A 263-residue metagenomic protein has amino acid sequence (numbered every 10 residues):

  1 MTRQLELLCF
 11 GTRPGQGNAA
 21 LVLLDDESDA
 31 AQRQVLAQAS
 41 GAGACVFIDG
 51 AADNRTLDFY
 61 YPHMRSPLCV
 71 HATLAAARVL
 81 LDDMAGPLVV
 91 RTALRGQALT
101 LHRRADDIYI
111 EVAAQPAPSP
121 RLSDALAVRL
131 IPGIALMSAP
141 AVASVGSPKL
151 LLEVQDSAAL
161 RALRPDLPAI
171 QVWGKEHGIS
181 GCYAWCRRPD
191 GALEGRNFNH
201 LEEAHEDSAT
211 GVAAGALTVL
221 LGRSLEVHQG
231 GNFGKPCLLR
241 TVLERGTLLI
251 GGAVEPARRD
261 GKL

Functional and structural regions predicted by a protein language model:
T2-V46: Intrinsically disordered, low-complexity, positively charged segments
C9-R13, F59-P67, H200-D207: A short glycine/serine-rich beta->alpha loop
N18-A19, G43, S147-K149, I179-C182 (+1 more regions): Short, surface-exposed beta-edge/turn micro-motifs
V22-D25, I48, L151-V154, W185 (+2 more regions): Short beta-strand-to-turn element immediately C-terminal to the catalytic PLP-Schiff-base lysine in fold type I
V35-S66, P189-D190: Anion-binding (especially nucleotide phosphate/pyrophosphate-binding) glycine-rich loop and adjoining beta-alpha core
G43-F47, A135-P140, S180-A184, E226-H228: A short linear hydrophobic-aromatic micro-motif
N54, Y60-Q171, A209, A213-L263: Acidic, low-complexity central loop/insert segments
L160-F198: Acidic, His/Gly-enriched loop-helix segments that form or flank divalent-metal centers in metallo-dependent hydrolases
